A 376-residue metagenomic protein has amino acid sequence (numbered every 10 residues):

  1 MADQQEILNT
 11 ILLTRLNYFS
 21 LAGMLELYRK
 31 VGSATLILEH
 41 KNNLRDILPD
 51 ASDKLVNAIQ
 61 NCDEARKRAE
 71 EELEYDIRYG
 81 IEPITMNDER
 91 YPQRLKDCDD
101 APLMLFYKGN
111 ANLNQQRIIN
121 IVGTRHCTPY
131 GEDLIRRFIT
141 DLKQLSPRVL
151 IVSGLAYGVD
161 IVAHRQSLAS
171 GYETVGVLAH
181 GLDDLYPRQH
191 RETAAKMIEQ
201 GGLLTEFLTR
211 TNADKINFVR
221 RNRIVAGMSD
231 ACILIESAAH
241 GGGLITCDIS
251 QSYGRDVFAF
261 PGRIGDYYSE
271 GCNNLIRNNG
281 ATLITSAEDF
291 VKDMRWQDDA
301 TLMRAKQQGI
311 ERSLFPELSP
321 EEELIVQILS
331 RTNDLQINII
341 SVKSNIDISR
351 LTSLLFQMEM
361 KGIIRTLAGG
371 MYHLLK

Functional and structural regions predicted by a protein language model:
M1-P147: Short, positively charged patches
A2-Q4, T85-K376: Glycine-biased, small-residue-rich flexible motifs in mid-sequence functional cores and linkers
